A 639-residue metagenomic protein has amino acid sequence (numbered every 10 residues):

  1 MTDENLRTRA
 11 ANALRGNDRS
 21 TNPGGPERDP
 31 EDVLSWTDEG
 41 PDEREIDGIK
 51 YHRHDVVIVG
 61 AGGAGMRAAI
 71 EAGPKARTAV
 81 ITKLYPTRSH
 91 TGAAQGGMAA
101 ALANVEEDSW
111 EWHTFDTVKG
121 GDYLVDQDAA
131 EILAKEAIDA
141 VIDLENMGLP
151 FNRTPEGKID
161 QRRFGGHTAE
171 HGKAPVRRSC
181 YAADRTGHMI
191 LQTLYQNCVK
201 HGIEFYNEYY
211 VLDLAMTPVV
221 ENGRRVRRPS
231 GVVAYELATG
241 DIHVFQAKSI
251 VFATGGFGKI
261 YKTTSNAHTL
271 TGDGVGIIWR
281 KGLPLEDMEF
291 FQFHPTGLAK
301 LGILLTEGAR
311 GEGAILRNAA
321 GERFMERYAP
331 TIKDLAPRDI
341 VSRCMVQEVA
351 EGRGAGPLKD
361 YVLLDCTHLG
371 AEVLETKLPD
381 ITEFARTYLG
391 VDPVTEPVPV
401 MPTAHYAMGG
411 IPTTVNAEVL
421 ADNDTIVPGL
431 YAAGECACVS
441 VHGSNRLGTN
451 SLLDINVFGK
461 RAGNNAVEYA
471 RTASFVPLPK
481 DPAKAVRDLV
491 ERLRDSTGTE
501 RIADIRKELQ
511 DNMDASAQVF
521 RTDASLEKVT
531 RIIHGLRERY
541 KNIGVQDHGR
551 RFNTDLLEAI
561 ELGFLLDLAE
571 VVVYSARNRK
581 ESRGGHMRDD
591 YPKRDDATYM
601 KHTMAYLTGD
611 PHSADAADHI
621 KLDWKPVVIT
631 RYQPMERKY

Functional and structural regions predicted by a protein language model:
M1-V56, P74-K75, R227, E636-R637: Extreme N-terminal leader/targeting segments of oxidoreductases
P26, D38, R44-D55, G63 (+13 more regions): Glycine- and aromatic-enriched mobile tails/lids
R77-T82, D287: Short beta-strand "acidic-cap" motif of Rossmann-like dinucleotide-binding folds
A100-L133: Glycine-rich active-site loop/strand segments that organize a redox cofactor
V125-I138, R177-Q196, Y206, T264-G272 (+3 more regions): Short beta-strand to alpha-helix junction loop
E145-D241, Q246, A253, H294-A299 (+1 more regions): Conserved redox-cofactor binding core of oxidoreductases
S249-I303, G448-N465: Glycine-rich loop(s) and the adjacent beta-strand/alpha-helix scaffold that form part
I277, L283-P399, N465-R471, R506 (+1 more regions): An anion/pyrophosphate-binding glycine-rich loop and adjacent beta-alpha core in soluble alpha-beta enzymes
